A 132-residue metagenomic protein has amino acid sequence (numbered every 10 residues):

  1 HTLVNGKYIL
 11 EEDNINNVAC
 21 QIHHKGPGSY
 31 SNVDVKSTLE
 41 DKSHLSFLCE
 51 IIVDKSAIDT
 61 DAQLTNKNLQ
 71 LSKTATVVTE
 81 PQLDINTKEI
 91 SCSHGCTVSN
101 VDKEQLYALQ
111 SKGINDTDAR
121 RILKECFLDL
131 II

Functional and structural regions predicted by a protein language model:
H1-I114, E125-I132: Conserved beta-strand/loop scaffold segments within soluble protein domains that form the structured core and edges
